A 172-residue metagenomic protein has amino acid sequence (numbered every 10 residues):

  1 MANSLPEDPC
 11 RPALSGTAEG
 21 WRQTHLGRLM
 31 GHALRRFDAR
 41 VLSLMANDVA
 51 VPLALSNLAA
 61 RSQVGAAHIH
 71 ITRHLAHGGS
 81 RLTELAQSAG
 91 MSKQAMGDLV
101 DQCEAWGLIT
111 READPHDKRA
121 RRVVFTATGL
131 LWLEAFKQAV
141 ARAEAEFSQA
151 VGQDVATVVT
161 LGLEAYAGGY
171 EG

Functional and structural regions predicted by a protein language model:
M1-Q63: N-terminal leader segment of winged-helix/HTH proteins
P6-C10, D101-T160: Charged, amphipathic alpha-helical coiled-coil/dimerization segments
G27, G31, R35, G90 (+2 more regions): Short amphipathic alpha-helical segments with heptad-repeat character
H32, R36, I71-H74, G78 (+1 more regions): Short amphipathic alpha-helical elements of helix-turn-helix/winged-helix folds
R35, A39, S43-A46, A105 (+3 more regions): Regular, well-ordered alpha-helical segments
V41-A95, G168: N-terminal helix-turn-helix DNA-binding core of bacterial DNA-binding proteins
M91-A105: Long amphipathic alpha-helical coiled-coil segments
T157-G172: Exposed, interaction-prone assembly regions rather than primary DNA-binding/catalytic cores
